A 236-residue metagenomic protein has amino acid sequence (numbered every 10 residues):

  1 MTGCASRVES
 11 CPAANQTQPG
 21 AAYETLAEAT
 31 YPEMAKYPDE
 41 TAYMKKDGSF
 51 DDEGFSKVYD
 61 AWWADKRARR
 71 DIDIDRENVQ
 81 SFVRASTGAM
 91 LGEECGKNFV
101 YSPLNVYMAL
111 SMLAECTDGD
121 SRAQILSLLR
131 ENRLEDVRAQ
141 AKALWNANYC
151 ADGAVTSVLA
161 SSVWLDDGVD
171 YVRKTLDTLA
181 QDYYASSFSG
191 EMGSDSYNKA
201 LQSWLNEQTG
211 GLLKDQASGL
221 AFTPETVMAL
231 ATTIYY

Functional and structural regions predicted by a protein language model:
T2-G3: C-terminal motif of bacterial Sec signal peptides marking the signal peptidase cleavage site
V8-I125: Flexible propeptides and autoinhibitory/regulatory segments associated with cysteine proteases
D39, G96, P103-V106, L134-Y236: Non-catalytic, conformational "gating/processing" segments within enzyme and secreted inhibitor domains
M90, M112-T117, L129, N148 (+2 more regions): Generic structural signal for hydrophobic core residues of well-folded globular domains
E115-A147: Active-site-surrounding "flap" and adjacent substrate/cofactor-binding loops of secreted or lumenal enzymes, prototyped
